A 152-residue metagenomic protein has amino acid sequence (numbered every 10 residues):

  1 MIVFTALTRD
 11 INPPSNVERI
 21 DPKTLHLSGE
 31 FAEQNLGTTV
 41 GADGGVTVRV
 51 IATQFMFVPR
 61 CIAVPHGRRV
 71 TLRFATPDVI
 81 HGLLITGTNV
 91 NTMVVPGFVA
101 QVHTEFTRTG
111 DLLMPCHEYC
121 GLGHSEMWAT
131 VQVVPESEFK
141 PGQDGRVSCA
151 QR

Functional and structural regions predicted by a protein language model:
M1-A52, M56, P141, V147-R152: Extracytoplasmic entry segments of secretory-pathway proteins
V46-V50, V58-R60, V64, R73-F98 (+3 more regions): Histidine- and aromatic-enriched segments that form or immediately flank copper-ligand environments
I51-T53, P65, T107, V134: A structural detector for beta-sheet-dominated domains
G67-R69, T109-D111: Extracellular Ig-like/FN3 beta-sandwich strand-entry sites
I85-T109, K140-Q151: Extracytoplasmic beta-sandwich strand-turn segments characteristic of Greek-key/jelly-roll folds
E118-R152: Extracytoplasmic/periplasmic C-terminal soluble domains
